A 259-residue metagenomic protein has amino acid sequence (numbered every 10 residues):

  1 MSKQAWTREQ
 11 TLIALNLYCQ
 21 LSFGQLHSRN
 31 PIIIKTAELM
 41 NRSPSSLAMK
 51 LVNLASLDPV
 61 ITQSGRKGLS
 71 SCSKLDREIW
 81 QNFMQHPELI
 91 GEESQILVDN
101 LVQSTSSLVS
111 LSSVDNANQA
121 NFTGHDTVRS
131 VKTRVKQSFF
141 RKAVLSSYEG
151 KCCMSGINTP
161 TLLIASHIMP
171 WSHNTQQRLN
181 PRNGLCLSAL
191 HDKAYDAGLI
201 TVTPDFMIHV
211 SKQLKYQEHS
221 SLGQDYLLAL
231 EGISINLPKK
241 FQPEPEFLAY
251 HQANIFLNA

Functional and structural regions predicted by a protein language model:
M1-L17, V131: Short, Lys/Arg-enriched anionic-surface-contact patches
Y18-S28: Short helix->loop/beta-hairpin flanking segments within DNA-binding domains
I32-A37: Short alpha-helical "recognition helix" segments of helix-turn-helix
R42-L57: Major-groove recognition helix of helix-turn-helix-like DNA-binding domains
S43, K151, I164, L187: The −1 position to Zn-ligating cysteines in a subset of zinc-ribbon hairpins
P59-S138, I157-L162, Q224-A259: A boundary/linker detector
S113-K151, M169-R182: Short, charged surface segments at domain edges that flank catalytic/cofactor-binding sites
F139, I157-P160, M169-A259: A detector for short metal-coordination/catalytic motifs
